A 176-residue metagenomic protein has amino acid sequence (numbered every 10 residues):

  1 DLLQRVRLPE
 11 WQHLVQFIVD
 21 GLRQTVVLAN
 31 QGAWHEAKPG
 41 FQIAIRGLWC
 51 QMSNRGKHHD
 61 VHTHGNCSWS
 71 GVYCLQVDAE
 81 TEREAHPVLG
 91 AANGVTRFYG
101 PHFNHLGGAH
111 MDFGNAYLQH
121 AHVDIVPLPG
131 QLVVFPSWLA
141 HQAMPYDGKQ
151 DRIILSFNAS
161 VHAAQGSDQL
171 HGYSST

Functional and structural regions predicted by a protein language model:
D1-A37, G56-H58, Y173-T176: Non-heme Fe(II)/2-oxoglutarate
T25-G32, D78, H162, G166: Solvent-exposed amphipathic alpha-helical surface segments
L28-A44, T81-V88: Short acidic alpha-helical/loop segments enriched in Asp/Glu that coordinate divalent cations
I45, A91-N93, Q150-I154: Short edge beta-strand segments in beta-sheet-rich domains
G47-L132, Q165-Y173: Catalytic core of non-heme Fe(II) oxygenases with the double-stranded beta-helix
H59-H62, H141-G148: Short beta-strand His + acidic residue motifs that chelate non-heme Fe in jelly-roll/DSBH and cupin folds
S70-Y73, K149-Q165: A short hydrophobic beta-strand segment most commonly corresponding to one strand of the jelly-roll/cupin
